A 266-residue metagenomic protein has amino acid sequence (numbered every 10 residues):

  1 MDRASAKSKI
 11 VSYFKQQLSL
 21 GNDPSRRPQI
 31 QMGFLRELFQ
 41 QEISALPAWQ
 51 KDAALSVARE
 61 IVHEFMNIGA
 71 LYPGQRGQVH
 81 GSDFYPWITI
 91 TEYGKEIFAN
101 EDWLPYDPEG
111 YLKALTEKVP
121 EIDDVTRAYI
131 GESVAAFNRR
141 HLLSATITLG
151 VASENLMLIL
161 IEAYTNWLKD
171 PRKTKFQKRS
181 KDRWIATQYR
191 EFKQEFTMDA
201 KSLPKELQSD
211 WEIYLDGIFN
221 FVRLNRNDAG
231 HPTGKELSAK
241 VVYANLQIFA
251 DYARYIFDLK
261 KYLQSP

Functional and structural regions predicted by a protein language model:
M1-M32: Short alpha-helical segments that sit at the start of domains
D2, D83-L143, D251, Y262 (+1 more regions): Charged alpha-helical initiation segments
G21-Q50: Short acidic, hydrophobic short linear motifs in intrinsically disordered regions
Q41, A163-E212: Short, charged amphipathic alpha-helical segments flanked by flexible coils
L46-S56, E117-E121, F192-R223: Short, mixed-charge amphipathic alpha-helical segments
Q50-I68: Short amphipathic alpha-helical interaction segments
L71-Y85, K205-P266: Charge-enriched, short contiguous segments at helix-coil
I130-E162: Short, hydrophobic, well-ordered secondary-structure elements
